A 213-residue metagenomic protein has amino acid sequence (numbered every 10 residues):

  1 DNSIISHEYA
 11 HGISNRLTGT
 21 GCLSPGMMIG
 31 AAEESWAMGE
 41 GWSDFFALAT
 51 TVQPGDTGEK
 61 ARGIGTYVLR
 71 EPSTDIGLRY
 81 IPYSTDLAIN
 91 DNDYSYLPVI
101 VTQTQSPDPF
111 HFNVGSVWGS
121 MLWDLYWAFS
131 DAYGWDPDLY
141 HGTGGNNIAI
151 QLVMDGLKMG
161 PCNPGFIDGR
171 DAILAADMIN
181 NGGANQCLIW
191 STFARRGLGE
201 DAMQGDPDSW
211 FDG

Functional and structural regions predicted by a protein language model:
D1-D212: Extracellular protease catalytic domains of secreted zymogens
